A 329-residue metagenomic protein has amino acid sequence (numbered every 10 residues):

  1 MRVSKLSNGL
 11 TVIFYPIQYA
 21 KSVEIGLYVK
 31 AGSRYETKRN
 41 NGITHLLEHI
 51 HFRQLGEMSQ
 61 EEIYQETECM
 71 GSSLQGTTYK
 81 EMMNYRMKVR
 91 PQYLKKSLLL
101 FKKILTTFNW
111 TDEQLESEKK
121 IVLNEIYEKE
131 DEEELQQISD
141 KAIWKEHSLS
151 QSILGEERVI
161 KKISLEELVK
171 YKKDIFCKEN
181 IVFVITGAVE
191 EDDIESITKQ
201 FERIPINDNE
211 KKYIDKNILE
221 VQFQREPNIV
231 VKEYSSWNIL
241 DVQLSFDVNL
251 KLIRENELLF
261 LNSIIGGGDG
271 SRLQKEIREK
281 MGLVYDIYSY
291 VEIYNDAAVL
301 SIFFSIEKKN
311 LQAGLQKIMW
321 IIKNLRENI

Functional and structural regions predicted by a protein language model:
M1-S22: N- or domain-start disorder-to-order transition segments that initiate the globular core
K5, Q60-Y213, V248-N249, I265 (+1 more regions): Charge-rich, well-structured scaffold segments of protease-associated domains
S7, A20-S22, K80-M82, K178 (+1 more regions): Extracytoplasmic
I13, E24-Y28, H51, Q75-T77 (+1 more regions): Short, conserved beta-strand segments within well-ordered enzyme catalytic domains that often line or immediately flank
I13-Y15, K172, N228-E233: Short, surface-exposed beta-strand/loop micro-motifs that present aromatic residues
Y15, K216-L219, S289-E292: Short, solvent-exposed loop/turn elements at beta->coil junctions and helix N-caps that rim active or binding pockets
Q18-T67, L244, I253-I265, L273-K275 (+1 more regions): Active/ligand-binding-proximal structured segments within catalytic/core domains that scaffold catalytic residues
K21, G26-Y28, N209-R272: His/Glu-based metal-binding/catalytic segments typifying zinc-dependent metallopeptidases
